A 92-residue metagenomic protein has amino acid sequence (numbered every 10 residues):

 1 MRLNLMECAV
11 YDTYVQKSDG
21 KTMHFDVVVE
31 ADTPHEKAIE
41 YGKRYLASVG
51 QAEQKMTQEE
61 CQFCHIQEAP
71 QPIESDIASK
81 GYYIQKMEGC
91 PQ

Functional and structural regions predicted by a protein language model:
M1-K37, A69: Intrinsic disorder/low-complexity detector
Y41-Q92: Acidic, low-complexity intrinsically disordered segments
